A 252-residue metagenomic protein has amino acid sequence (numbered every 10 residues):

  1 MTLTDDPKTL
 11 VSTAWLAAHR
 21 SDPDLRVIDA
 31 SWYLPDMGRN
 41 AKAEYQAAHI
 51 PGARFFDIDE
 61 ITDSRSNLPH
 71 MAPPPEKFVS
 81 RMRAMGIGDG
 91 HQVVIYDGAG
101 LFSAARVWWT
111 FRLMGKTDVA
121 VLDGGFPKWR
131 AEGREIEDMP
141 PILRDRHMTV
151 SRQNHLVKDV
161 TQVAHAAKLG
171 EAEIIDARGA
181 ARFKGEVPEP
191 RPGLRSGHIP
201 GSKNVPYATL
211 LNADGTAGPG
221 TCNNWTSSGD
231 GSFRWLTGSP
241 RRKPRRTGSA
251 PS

Functional and structural regions predicted by a protein language model:
M1-S252: Cytosolic catalytic domains that perform sulfur/thiol-centered chemistry
